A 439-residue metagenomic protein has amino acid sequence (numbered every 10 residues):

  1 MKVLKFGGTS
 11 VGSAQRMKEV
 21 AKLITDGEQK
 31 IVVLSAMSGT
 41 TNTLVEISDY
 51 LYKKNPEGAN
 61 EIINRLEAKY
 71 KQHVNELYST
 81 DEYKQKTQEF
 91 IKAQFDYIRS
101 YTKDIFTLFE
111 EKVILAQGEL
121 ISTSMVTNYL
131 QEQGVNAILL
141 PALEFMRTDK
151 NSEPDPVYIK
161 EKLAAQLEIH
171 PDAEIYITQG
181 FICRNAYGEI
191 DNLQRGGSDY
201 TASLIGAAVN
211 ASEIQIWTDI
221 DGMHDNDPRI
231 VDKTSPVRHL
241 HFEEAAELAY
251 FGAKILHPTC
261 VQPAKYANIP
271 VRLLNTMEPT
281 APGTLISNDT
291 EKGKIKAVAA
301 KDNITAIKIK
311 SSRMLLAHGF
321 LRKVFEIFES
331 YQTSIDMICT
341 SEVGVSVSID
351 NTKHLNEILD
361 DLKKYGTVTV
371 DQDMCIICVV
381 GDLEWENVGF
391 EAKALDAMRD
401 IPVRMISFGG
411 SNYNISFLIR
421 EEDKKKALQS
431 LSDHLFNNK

Functional and structural regions predicted by a protein language model:
M1-K2, Q29-V32, K71, V113 (+16 more regions): Structural motif
M1-L256, V261, R420: Nucleotide/pyrophosphate-binding catalytic subdomain
M37-S38, I220-G222, V271, N275-T280 (+3 more regions): Glycine-rich beta-alpha junction loops
H241-S287, E291-K310: A conserved active-site cap/scaffold subdomain adjacent to cofactor or substrate pockets
P282-K439: A conserved regulatory-domain signal marking ACT and ACT-like small-molecule sensing domains and adjacent regulatory
